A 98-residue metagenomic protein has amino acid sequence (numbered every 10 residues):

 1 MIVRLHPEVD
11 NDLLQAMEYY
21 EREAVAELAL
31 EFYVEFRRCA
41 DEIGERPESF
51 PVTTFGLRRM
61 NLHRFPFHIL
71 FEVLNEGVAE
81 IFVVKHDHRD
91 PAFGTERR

Functional and structural regions predicted by a protein language model:
M1-Y33: Arg/Lys-rich, positively charged N-terminal/basic patches that mediate binding to nucleic acids
A26, H68, E72-R98: Enriched for short, Lys/Arg-rich terminal
A29, P51-T53, A92-F93: Short, hydrophobic secondary-structure boundary micro-motifs
R37, E45-A79: Basic/aromatic recognition patch in beta-strand/loop cores that engages polyanionic ligands
